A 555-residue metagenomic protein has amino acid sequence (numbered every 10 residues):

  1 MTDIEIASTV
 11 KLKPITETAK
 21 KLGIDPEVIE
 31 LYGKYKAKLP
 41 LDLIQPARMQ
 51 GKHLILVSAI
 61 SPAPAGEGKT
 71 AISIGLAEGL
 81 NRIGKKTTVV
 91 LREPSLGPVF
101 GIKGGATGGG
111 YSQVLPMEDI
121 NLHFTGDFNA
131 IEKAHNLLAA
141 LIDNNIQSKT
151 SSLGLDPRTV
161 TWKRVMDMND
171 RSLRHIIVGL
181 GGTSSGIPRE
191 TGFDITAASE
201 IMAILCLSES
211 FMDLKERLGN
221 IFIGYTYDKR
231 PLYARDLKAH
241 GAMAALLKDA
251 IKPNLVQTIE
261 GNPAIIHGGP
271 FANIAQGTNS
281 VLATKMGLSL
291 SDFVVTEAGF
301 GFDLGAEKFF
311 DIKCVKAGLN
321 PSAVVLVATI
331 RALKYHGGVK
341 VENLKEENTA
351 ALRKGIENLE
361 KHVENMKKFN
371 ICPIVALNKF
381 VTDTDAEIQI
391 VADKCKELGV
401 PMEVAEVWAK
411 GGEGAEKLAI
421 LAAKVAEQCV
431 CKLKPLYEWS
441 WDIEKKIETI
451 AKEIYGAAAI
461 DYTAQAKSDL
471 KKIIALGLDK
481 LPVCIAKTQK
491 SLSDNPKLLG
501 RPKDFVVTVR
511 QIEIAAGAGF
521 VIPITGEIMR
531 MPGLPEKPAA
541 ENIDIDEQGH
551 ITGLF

Functional and structural regions predicted by a protein language model:
M1-F555: Flexible phosphate-sensing "switch/lid" loops adjacent to ATP/NTP-binding sites across phosphate-transfer
